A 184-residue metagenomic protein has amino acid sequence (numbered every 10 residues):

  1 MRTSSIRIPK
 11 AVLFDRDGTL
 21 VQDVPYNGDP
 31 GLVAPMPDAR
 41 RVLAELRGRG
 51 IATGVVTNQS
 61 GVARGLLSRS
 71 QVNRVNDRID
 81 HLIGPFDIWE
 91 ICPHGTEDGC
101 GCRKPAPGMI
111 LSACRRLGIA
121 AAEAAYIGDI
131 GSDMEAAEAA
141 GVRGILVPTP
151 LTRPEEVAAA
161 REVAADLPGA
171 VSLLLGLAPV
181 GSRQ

Functional and structural regions predicted by a protein language model:
M1-I6, P179-Q184: Short, basic, low-complexity termini and linkers enriched in Ser/Thr/Gly/Pro that act as targeting/leader peptides
R2-G54: Active-site neighborhood of HAD-like aspartate-dependent phosphohydrolases
V24, G28-D29, G61-L66, G95-C100 (+1 more regions): A short acidic, helix-capping loop that chelates divalent metal ions and anchors anionic groups
A39, L43-N76, F86-D98, A137: Substrate-recognition element of Asp-dependent hydrolases with the DxDx(T/V) motif
V75-I91, E155-G176: Structural recognition of alpha->loop->beta junctions
G101-G131: Conserved Lys-Pro-Asp/Glu-containing loop-to-beta segment of HAD-superfamily phosphomonoesterases, centered on
A125-E162: Acidic, Mg2+-coordinating phosphoryl-transfer loop and its flanking beta/alpha structural elements, shared across
